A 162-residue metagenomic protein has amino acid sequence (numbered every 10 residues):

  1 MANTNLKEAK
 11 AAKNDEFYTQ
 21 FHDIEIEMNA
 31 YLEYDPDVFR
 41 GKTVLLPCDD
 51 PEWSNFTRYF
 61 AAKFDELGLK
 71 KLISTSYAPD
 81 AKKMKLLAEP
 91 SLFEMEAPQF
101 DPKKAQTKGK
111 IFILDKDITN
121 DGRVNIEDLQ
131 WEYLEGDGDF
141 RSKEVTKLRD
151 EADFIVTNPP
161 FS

Functional and structural regions predicted by a protein language model:
M1-E127, W131: S-adenosyl-L-methionine
E33-Y34, R141-T146: Catalytic micro-motifs at enzyme active sites that drive phosphoryl/nucleotidyl and oxygen chemistry
C48-D49, F154-S162: Conserved Class I SAM-dependent methyltransferase catalytic core
L134: Short acidic-aromatic active-site loops that bind/stabilize oxyanions
D137-G138: A domain-level signal for the mature, folded cores of soluble proteins
E144-F154: A short acidic, Gly/Pro-enriched loop at the edge of an enzyme's catalytic core that lines a small-molecule cofactor
